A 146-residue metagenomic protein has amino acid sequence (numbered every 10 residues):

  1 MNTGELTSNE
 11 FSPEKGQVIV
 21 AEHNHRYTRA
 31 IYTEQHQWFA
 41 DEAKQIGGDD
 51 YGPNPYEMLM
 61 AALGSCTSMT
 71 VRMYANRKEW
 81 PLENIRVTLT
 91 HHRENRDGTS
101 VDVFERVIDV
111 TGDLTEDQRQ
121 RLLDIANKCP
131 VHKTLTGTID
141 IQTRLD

Functional and structural regions predicted by a protein language model:
M1-A61, M73-D146: Extended beta-strand/beta-hairpin segments
L63-T67: Alpha-helical metal-binding/catalytic segments enriched in His/Glu/Asp
